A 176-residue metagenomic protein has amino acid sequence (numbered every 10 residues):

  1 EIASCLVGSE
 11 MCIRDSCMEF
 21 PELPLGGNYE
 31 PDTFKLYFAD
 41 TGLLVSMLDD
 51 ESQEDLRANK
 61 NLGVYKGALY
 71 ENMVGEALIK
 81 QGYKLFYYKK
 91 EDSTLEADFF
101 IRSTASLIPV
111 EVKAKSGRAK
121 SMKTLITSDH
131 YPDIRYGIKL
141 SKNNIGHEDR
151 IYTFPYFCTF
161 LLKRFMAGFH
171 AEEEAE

Functional and structural regions predicted by a protein language model:
S4-T104: Accessory nucleic acid-recognition modules appended to NTPase machines
G42-V45, V112-K120, F165-F169: Short, basic, helix/turn surface patches
G75, I79, F100, E111-K113 (+1 more regions): Generic hydrophobic alpha-helical scaffold/packing signal
Y87, P109-V112: Short catalytic-loop micro-motif centered on adjacent basic/acidic residues
S106-I108, Y136: Structural motif
A114-P155: Catalytic cores of nucleic-acid endonucleases
N143-E176: Domain-level recognition of nuclease-like catalytic cores that cleave nucleotide substrates
